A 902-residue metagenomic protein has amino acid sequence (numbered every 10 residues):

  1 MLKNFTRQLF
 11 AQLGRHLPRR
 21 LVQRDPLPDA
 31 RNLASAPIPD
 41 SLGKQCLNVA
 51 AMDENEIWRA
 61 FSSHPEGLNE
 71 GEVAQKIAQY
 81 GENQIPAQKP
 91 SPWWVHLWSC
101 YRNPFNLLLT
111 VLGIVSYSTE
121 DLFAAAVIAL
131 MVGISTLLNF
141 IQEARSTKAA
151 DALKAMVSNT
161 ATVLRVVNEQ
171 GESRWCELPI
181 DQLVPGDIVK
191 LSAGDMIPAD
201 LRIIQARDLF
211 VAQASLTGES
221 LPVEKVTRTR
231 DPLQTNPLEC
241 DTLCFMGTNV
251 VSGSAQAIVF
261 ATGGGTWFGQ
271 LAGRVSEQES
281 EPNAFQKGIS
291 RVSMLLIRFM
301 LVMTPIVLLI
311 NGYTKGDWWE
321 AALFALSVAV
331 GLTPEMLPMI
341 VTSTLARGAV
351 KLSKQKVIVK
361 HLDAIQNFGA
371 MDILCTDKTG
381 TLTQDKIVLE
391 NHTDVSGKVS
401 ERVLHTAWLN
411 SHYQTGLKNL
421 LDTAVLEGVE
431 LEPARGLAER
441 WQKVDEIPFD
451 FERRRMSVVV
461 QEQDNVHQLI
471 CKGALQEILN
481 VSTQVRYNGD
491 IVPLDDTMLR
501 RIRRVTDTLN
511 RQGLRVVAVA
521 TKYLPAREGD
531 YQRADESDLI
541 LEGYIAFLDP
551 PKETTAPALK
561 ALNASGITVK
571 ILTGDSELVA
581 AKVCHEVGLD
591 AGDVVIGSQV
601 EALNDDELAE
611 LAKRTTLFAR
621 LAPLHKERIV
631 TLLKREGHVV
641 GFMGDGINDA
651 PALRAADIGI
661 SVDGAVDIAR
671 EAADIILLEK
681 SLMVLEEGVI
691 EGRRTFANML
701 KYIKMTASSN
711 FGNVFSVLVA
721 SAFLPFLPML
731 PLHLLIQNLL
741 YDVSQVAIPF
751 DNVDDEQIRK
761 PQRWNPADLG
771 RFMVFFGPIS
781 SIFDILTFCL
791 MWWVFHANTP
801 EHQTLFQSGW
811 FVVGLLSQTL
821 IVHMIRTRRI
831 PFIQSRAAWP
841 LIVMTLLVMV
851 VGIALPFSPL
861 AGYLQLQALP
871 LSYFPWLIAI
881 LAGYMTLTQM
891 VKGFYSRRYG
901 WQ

Functional and structural regions predicted by a protein language model:
M1-V184, V189-I197, R202-F210, A214-L221 (+4 more regions): Non-lumenal N-terminal regulatory segments of integral membrane proteins
E82-I114, T147, Q234-L243, R274-V302 (+6 more regions): Soluble-to-membrane junctions at the N-terminal ends of transmembrane alpha-helices in multi-pass ion-transporting
S99-S118, V132, T136, S158-N159 (+11 more regions): Alpha-helical transmembrane segments of multi-pass membrane proteins, especially the membrane-embedded transport
L107-V127, V167-Q170, L295-T333, A346-K356 (+5 more regions): Helix-interface capping motifs at the ends of transmembrane segments in multi-pass membrane proteins
T119, V127-S158, R165, E281-T376 (+5 more regions): Hydrophobic alpha-helical transmembrane segments
F210, T217, T227-D231, Q384-L404 (+5 more regions): Basic, amphipathic juxtamembrane/active-site segments that coordinate anionic phosphate or diphosphate groups
L243-V251, N367-L541, F547, K560-A561 (+6 more regions): Cytosolic catalytic regions of ATP/NTP-dependent phosphoryl-transfer enzymes
V307, P338, L345-R347, A591-F642 (+1 more regions): Membrane-embedded transport module
